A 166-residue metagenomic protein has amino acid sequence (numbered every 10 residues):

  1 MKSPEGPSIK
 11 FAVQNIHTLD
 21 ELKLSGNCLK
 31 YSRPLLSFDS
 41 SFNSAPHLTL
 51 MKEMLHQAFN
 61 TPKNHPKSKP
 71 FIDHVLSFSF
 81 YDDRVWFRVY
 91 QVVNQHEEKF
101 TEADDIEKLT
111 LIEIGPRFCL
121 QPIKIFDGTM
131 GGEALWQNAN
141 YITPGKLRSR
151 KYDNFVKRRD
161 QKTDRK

Functional and structural regions predicted by a protein language model:
M1-K166: Phospho-regulatory, Ser/Thr- and acidic-rich intrinsically disordered linkers and terminal tails that flank modular
